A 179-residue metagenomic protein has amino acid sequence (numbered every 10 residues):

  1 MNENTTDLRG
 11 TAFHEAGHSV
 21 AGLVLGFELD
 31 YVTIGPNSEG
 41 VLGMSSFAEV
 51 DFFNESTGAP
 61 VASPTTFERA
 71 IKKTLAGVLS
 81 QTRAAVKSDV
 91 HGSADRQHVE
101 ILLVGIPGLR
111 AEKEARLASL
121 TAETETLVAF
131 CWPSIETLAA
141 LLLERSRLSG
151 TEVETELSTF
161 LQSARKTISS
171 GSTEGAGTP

Functional and structural regions predicted by a protein language model:
N2-P179: Soluble catalytic regions of large protease machineries
